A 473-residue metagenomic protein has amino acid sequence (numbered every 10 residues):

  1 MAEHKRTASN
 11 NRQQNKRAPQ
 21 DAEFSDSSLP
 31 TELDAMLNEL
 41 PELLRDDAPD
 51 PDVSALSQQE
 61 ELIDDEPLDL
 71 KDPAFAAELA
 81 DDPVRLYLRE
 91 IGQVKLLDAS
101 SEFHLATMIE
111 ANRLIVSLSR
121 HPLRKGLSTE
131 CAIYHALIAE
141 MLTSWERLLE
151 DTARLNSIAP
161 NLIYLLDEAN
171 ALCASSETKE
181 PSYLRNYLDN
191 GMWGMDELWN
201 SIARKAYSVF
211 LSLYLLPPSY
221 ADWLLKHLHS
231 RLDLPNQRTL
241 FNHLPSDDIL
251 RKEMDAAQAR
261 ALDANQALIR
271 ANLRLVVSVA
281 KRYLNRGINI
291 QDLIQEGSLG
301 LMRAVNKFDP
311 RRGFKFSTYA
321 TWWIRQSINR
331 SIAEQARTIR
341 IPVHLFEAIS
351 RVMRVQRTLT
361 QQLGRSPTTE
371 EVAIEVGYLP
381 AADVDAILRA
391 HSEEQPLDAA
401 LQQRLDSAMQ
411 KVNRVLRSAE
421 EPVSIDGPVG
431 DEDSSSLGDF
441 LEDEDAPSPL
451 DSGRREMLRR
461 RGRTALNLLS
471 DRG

Functional and structural regions predicted by a protein language model:
M1-G473: Transcription-machinery-associated regions
